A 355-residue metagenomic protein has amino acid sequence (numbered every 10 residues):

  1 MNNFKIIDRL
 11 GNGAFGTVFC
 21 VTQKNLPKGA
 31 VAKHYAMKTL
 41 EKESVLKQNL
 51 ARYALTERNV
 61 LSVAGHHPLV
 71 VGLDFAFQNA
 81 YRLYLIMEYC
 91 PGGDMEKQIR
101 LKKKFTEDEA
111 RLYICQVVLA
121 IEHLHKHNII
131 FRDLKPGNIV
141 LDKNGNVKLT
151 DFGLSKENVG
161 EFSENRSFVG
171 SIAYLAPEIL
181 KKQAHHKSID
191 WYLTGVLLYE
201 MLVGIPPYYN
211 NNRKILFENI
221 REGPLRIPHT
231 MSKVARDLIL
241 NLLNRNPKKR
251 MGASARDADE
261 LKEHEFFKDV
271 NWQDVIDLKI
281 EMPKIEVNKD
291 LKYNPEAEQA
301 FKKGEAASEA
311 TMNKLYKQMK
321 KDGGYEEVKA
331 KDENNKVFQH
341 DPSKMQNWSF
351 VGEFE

Functional and structural regions predicted by a protein language model:
T17: Conserved N-lobe ATP-binding subsite of Hanks-type protein kinase domains, especially the beta3 VAIK lysine
G29-H34, T39-G65: Conserved N-lobe beta3->alphaC-helix segment of eukaryotic protein kinase catalytic domains
F75-A76: A short, aromatic-enriched beta-strand patch in the conserved N-lobe beta-sheet of the protein kinase catalytic domain
A80-D94: Conserved short submotifs of the Hanks-type protein kinase catalytic core that shape the nucleotide-binding pocket
Y113-I114: Activation segment signature within eukaryotic-like protein kinase domains
A235, K279-E355: Eukaryotic Ser/Thr kinase distal regulatory-tail detector
